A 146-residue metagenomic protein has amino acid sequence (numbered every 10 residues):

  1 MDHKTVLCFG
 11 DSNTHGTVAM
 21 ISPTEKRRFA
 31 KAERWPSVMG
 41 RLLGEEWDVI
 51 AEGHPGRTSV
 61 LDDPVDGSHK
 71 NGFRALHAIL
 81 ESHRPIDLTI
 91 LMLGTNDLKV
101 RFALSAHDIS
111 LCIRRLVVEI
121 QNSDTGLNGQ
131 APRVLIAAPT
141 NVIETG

Functional and structural regions predicted by a protein language model:
M1-D2, E33, E45, H69-G146: Alpha-helical cap/lid subdomain in secreted, periplasmic, or secretory-pathway luminal O-acyl-processing enzymes
M1-H54, V60, A78-E81, T89: Serine-esterase "nucleophile elbow" of acetyl-processing enzymes
H15-V18, T58-L61, L98-V100, I143-G146: Short acidic/His/Gly/Ser-rich catalytic and metal-binding motifs that mark active-site loops of diverse hydrolases
I21-R28, P64-S68, L104-H107: Short glycine-enriched, charge-decorated loop/helix-capping segments at active-site entrances that position
G53-G56, I136-A138: A general secondary-structure junction signal
